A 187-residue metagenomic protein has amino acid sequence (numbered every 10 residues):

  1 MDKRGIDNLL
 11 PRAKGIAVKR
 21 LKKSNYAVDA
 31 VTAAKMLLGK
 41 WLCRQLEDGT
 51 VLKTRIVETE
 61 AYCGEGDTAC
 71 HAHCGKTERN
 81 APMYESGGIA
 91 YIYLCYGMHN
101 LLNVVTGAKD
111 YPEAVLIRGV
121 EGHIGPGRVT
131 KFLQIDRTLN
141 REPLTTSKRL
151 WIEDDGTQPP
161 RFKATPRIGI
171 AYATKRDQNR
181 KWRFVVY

Functional and structural regions predicted by a protein language model:
D2-Y187: Conserved, well-structured core segments that form or line functional sites
